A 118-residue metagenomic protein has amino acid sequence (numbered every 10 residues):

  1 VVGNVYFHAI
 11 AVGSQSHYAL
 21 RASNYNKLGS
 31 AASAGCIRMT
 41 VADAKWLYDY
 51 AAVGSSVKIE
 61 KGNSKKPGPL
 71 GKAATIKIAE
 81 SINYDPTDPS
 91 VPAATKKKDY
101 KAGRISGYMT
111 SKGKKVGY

Functional and structural regions predicted by a protein language model:
V1-Y118: Exported/periplasmic cell-wall-interacting domains
